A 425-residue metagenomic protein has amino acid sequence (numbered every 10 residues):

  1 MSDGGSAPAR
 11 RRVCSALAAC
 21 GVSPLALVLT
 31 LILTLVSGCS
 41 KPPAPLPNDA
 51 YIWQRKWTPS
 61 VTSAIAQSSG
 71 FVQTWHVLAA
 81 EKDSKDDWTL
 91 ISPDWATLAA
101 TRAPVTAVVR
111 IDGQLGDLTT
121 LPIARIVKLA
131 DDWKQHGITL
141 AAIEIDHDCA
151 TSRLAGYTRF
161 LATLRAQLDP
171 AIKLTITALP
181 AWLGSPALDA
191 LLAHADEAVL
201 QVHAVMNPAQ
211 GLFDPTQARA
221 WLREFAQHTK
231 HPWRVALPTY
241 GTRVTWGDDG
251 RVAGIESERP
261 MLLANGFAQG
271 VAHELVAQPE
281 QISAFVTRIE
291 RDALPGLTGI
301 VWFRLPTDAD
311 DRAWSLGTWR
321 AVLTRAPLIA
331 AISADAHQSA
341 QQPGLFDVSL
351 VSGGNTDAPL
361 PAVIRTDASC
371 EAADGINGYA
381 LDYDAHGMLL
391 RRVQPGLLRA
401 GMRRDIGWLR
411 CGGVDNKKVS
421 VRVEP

Functional and structural regions predicted by a protein language model:
V36-G38: C-terminal motif of bacterial Sec signal peptides marking the signal peptidase cleavage site
P43-P45, A80-E197: Chitinase-like catalytic core of GlcNAc-active glycosidases
T58-S84, H136-L140: Catalytic domains of carbohydrate-active enzymes, especially glycoside hydrolases
W75, I145, A198, V235 (+1 more regions): Conserved, mostly hydrophobic/aromatic
A155, R159-P260, V271: Substrate-binding surface in catalytic domains of secreted glycosidases
D248-P327: Substrate-binding cleft of secreted/luminal carbohydrate-active enzymes
Q338, G353-P425: C-terminal beta-sandwich/jelly-roll accessory domains of carbohydrate-active enzymes
G344-G353: Short, well-ordered beta-strand segments enriched in hydrophobic/aromatic residues
